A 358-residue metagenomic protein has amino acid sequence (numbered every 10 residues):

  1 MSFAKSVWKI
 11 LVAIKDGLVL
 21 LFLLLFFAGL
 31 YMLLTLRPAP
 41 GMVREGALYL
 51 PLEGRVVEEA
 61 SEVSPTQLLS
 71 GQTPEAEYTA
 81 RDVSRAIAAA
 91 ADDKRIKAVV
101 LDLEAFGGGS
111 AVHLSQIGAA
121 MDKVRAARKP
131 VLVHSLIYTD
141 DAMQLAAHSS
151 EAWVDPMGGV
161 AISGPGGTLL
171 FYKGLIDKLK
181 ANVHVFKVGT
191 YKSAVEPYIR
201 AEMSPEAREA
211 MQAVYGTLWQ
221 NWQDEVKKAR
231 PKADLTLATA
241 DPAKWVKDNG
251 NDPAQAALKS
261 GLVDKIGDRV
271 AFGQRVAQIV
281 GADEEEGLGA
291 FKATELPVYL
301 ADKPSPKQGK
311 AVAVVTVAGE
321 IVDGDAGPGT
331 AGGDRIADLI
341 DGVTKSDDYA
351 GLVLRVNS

Functional and structural regions predicted by a protein language model:
M1-K247, N251, A277-S358: Small-residue-centered hinge/linker elements
W153-V154, V263-R269: Short acidic-hydrophobic, aromatic-tinged amphipathic segments that line or gate anion-handling sites
